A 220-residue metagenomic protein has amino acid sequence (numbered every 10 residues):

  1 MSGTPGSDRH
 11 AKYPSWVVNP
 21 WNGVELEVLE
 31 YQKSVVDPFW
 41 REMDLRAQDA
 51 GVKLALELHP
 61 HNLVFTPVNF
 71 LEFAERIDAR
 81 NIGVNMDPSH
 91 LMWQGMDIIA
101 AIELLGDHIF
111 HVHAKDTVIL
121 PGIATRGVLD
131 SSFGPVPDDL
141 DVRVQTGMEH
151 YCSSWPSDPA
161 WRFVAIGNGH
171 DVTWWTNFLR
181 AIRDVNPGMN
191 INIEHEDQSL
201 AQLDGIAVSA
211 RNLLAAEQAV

Functional and structural regions predicted by a protein language model:
M1-V84, T176: Active-site acidic/histidine proton-transfer and metal-coordination neighborhood in alpha/beta enzyme cores
R41-L45, D49, L63-V220: Histidine-acidic metal/acid-base catalytic patches
